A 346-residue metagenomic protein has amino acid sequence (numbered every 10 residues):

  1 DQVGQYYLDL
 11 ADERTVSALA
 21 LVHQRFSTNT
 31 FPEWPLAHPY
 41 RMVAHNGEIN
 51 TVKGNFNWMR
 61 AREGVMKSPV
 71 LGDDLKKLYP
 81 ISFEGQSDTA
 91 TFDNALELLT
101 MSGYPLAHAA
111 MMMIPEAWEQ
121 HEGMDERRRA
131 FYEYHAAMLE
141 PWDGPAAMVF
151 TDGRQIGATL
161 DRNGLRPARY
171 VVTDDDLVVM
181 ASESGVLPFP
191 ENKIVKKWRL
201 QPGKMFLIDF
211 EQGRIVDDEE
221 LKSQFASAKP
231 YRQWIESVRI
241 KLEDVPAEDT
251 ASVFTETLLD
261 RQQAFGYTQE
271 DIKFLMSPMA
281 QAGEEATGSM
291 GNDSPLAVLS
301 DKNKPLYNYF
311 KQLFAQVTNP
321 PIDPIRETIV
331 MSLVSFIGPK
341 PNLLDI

Functional and structural regions predicted by a protein language model:
D1-D345: Conserved short alpha-helical segments that host acidic/polar catalytic motifs at enzyme active sites
